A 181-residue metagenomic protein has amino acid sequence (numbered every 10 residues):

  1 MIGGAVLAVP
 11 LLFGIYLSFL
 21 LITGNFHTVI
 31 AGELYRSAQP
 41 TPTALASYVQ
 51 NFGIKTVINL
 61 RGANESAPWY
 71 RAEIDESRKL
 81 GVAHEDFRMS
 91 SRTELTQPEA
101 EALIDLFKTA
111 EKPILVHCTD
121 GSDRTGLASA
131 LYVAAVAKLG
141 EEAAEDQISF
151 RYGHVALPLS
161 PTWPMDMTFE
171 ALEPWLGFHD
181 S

Functional and structural regions predicted by a protein language model:
M1-I114, L127, L131-S181: Cys-dependent protein tyrosine phosphatase-like superfamily
C118: Short cysteine clusters
G121: Substrate/cofactor-recognition hotspot
R124: Glycine/aspartate-rich loop-and-adjacent alpha/beta segment that forms the canonical ThDP
